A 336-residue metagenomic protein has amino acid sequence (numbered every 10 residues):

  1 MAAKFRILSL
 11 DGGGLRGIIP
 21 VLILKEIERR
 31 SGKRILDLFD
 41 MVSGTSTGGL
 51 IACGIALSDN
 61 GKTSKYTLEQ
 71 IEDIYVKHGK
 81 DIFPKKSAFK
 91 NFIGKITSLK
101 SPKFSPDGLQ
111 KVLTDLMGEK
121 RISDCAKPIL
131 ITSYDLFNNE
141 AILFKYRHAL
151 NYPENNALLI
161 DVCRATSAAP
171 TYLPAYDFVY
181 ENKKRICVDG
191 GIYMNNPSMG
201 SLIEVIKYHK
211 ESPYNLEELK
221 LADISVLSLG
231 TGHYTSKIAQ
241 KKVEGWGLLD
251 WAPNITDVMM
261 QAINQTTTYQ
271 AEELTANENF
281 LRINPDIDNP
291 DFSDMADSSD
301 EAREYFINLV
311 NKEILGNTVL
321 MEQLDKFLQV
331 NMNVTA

Functional and structural regions predicted by a protein language model:
M1-A336: Conserved catalytic cores and adjacent C-terminal regulatory segments of lipid-metabolizing esterases/lipases
